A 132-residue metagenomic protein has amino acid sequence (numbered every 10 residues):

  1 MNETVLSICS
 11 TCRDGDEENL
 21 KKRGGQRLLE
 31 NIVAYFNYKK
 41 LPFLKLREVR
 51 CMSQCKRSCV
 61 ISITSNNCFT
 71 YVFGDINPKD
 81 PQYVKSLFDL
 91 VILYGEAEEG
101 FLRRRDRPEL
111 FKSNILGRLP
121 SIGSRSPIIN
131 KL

Functional and structural regions predicted by a protein language model:
M1-G15, S126-L132: Polybasic, low-complexity association/targeting segments
M1-S7, V33-Q54: Immediate flanking context of iron-sulfur cluster ligation sites
C9-C12, C51, C59: Functionally engaged cysteine thiol sites
D14-A34, S58-K79: Iron-sulfur (Fe-S) cluster-binding segments and ferredoxin-like electron-carrier domains, especially [2Fe-2S]
Q26-L41, V84, R103-R118: Charged, low-complexity, helix/coiled-coil-prone segments
K39-C51, K79-R105: Short Fe-S-cluster ligation motifs
C51, V72-D75, E109-L110: Residue-level preference for alpha-helix termini and adjacent loops
R57, S62-C68, L90-L132: Short flanking/linker segments adjacent to small metal-binding domains or redox-active Cys/His motifs
